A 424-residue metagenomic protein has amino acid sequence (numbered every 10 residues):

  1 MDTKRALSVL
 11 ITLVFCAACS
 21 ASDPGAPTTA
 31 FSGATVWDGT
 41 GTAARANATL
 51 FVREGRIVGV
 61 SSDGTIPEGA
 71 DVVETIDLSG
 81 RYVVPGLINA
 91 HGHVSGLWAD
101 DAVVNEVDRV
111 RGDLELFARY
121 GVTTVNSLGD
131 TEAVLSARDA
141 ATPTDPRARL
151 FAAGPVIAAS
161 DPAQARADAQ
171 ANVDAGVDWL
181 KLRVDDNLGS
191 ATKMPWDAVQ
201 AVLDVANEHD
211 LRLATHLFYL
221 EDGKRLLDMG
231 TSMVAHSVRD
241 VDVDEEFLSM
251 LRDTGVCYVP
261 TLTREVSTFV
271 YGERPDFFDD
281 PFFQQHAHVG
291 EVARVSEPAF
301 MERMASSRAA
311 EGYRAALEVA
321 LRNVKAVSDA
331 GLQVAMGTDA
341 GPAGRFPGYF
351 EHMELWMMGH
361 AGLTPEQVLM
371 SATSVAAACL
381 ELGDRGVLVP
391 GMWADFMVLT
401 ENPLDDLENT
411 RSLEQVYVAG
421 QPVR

Functional and structural regions predicted by a protein language model:
C16-A18: C-terminal motif of bacterial Sec signal peptides marking the signal peptidase cleavage site
D23, P27, T40-V84: Histidine-rich, glycine-flanked metal-binding segment
T29, E68-V107, R111, E115-A118 (+1 more regions): Replace "His-x-His-based motif
V36-T49, S62-I66, F346, T364-L369 (+1 more regions): Acidic, glycine-enriched loop/beta-strand segments at the rims of small-molecule binding/catalytic pockets
G92-D108, A158-A163, D186-K193, A305-G312: Acidic/histidine-rich helix-loop elements that form or flank divalent-metal/phosphate-binding sites at the catalytic
D100-P146, A159-D178: Alpha-helical scaffold segments that flank or form the walls of functional sites
G154-D204, R225-D228, M233: Active-site gating/metal-coordination segments in enzymes
A167-S190, D240-A361: Active-site neighborhoods of metal-dependent hydrolases
